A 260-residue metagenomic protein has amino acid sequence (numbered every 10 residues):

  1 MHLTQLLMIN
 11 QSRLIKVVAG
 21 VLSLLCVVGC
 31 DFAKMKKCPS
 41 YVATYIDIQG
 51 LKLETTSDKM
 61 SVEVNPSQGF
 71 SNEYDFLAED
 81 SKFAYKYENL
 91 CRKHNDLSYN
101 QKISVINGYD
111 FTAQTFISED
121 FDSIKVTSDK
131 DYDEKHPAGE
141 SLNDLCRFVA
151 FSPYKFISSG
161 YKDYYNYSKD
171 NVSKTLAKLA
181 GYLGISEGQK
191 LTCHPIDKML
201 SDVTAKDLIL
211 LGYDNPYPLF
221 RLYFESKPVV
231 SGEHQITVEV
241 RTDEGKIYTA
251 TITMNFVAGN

Functional and structural regions predicted by a protein language model:
M1-S12: N-terminal secretory signal peptides that target proteins for export/translocation
R13-G20: Sec-dependent signal peptide recognition, specifically the positively charged N-region followed immediately by
C26-G29: C-terminal motif of bacterial Sec signal peptides marking the signal peptidase cleavage site
D31-N260: Non-catalytic macromolecular-recognition regions in eukaryotic signaling proteins
